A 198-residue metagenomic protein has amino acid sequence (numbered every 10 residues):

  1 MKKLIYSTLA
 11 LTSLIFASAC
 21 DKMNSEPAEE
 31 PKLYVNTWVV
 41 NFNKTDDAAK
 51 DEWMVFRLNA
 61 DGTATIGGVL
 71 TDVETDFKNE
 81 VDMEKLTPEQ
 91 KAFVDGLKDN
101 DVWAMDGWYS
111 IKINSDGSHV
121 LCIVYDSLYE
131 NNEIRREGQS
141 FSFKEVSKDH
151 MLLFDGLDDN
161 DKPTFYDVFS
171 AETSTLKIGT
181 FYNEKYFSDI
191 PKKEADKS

Functional and structural regions predicted by a protein language model:
K2-T8: Sec-dependent signal peptide recognition, specifically the positively charged N-region followed immediately by
S7, A17-N41, A171, T175-S198: Bacterial Sec-dependent N-terminal signal peptides
L11-I15: Sec-dependent N-terminal signal peptides of Gram-positive bacterial secreted proteins and lipoproteins
C20, D46, A60, V81 (+5 more regions): Prokaryotic Sec-type signal peptides and long signal-anchor helices with extended Leu/Ile/Val-rich h-regions
K22-V73: N-terminal export/targeting and maturation segments
F42-D51, T65-D158: Contiguous, well-ordered beta-strand patches that form the walls/edges of small beta-barrel/beta-sandwich domains
N131-S198: A charged, solvent-exposed segment within the mature domains of Sec-exported extracytoplasmic proteins
